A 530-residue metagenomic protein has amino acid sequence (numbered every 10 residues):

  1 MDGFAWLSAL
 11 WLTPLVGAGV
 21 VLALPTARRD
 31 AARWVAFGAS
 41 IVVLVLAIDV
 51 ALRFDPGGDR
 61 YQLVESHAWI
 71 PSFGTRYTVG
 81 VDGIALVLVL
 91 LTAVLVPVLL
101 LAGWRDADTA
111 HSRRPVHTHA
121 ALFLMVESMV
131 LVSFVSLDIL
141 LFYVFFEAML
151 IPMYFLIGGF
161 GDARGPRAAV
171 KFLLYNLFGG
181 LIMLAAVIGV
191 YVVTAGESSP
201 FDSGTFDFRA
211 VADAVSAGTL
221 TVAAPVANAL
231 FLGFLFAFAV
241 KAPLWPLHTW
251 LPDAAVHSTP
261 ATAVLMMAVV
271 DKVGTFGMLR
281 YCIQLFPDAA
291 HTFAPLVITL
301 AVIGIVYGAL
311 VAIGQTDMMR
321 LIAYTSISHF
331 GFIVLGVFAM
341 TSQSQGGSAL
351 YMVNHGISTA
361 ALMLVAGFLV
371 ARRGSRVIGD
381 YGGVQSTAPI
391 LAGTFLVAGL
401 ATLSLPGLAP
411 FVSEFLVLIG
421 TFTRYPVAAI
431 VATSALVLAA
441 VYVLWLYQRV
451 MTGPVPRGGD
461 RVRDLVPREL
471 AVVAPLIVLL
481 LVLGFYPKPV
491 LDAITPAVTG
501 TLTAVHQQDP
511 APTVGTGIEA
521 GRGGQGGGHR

Functional and structural regions predicted by a protein language model:
M1-D2, L131-L137, L279-F293, I333-A349 (+1 more regions): Helix-coil boundary and interhelical linker segments in multi-pass alpha-helical membrane proteins
M1-W6, V20-A121, P200-T219, Q525: Transmembrane helix-loop-helix hairpins at membrane boundaries of multipass inner-membrane proteins
D2-T13, G83-T92, I139-P152, V226-F238 (+2 more regions): Structural signature of hydrophobic alpha-helical transmembrane segments
S8-A23, F37-V50, L91-D106, V126-S128 (+5 more regions): Central hydrophobic cores of alpha-helical transmembrane segments in multi-pass inner-membrane proteins across all
A18-T26, V96-A110, Y154-R164, K241-V256 (+3 more regions): C-terminal ends of transmembrane helices
A27-R29, T118-M125, M129-V222, V311-I378: Alpha-helical multi-pass transmembrane bundles of energy-transducing inner-membrane proteins
F54-T75, I182-H248, M278-L296, S344 (+4 more regions): Juxtamembrane/interfacial segments at transmembrane-helix boundaries in multi-pass membrane proteins
W245, T359-M363, I430-R461: Predominantly late transmembrane helices and immediately cytosolic-facing juxtamembrane segments
